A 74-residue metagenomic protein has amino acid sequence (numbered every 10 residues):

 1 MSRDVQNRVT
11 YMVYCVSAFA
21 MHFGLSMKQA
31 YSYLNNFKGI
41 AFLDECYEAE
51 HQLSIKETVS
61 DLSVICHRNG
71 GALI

Functional and structural regions predicted by a protein language model:
M1-I74: C-terminal alpha-helical interaction appendages
